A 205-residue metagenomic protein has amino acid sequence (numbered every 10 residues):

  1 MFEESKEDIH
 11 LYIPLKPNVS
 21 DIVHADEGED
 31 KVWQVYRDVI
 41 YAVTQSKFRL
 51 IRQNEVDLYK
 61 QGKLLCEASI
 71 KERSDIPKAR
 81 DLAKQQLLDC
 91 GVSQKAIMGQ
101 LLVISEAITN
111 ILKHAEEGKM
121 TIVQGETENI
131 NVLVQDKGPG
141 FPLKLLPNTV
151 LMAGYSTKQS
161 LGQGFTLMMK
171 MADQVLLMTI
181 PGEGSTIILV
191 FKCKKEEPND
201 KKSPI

Functional and structural regions predicted by a protein language model:
F2-C66, I108-I205: Conserved beta-strand-loop-beta-strand hairpin that lines the nucleotide-binding pocket of ATP/GTP-utilizing enzymes
E67-E72: HAMP-domain connector/hinge
R73-S105: Conserved short strand/loop->alpha-helix "switch" segment adjacent to the catalytic nucleotide/phosphoryl-transfer site
